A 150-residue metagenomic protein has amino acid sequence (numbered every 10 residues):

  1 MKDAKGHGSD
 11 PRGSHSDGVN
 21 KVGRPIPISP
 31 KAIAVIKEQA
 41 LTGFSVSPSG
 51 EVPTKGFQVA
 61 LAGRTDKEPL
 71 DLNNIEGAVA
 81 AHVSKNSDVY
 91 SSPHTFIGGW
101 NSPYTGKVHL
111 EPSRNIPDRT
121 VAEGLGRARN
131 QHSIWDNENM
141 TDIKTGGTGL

Functional and structural regions predicted by a protein language model:
M1-P27: Low-complexity, glycine/serine/proline-rich disordered segments that function as export/translocation leaders
D17-L150: Conserved, structured core segments of small domains
